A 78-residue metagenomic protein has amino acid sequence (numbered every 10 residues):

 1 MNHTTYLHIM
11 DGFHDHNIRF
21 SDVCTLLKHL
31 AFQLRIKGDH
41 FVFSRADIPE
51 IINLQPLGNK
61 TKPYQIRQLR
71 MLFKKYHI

Functional and structural regions predicted by a protein language model:
N2-K37, I48-I78: Basic nucleic-acid-binding interfaces
D39-F41: Ligand-recognition elements built from short beta-strands and adjacent flexible loops
F43-D47: Active-site beta-strand termini and strand-to-loop segments that position acidic
